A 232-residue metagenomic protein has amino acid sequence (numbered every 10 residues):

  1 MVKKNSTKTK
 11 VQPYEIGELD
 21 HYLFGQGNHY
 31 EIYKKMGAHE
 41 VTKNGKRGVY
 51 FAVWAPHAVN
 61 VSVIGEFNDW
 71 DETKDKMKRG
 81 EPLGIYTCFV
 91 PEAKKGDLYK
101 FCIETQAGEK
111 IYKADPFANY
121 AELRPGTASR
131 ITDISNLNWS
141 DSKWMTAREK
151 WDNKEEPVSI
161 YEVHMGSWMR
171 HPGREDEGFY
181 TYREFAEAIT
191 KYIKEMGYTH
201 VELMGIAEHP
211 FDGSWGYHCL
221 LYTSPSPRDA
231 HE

Functional and structural regions predicted by a protein language model:
M1-K46, G80-E162, S167-E175, Y180 (+1 more regions): The feature marks proteins involved in alpha-glucan
R47-F51: Structural beta-strand segments of beta-rich domains
W54-N60: Short proline/glycine-enriched turn/loop motifs at strand-loop junctions of beta-rich domains
S62-I64: Beta-strand signatures of extracellular beta-sandwich domains
E66-W70, Q106: Change "in extracellular beta-sheet-rich domains … of secreted and cell-surface proteins" to "in beta-sheet-rich domains
E72-G80: Short, surface-exposed loop motifs enriched in S/T, G, D/E and P with embedded aromatic residues
A188-A207: Catalytic domains of carbohydrate-active enzymes, especially glycoside hydrolases
P225-E232: Single conserved hydrophobic/aromatic residue that forms the stacking wall/gate of nucleotide- or nucleobase-binding
